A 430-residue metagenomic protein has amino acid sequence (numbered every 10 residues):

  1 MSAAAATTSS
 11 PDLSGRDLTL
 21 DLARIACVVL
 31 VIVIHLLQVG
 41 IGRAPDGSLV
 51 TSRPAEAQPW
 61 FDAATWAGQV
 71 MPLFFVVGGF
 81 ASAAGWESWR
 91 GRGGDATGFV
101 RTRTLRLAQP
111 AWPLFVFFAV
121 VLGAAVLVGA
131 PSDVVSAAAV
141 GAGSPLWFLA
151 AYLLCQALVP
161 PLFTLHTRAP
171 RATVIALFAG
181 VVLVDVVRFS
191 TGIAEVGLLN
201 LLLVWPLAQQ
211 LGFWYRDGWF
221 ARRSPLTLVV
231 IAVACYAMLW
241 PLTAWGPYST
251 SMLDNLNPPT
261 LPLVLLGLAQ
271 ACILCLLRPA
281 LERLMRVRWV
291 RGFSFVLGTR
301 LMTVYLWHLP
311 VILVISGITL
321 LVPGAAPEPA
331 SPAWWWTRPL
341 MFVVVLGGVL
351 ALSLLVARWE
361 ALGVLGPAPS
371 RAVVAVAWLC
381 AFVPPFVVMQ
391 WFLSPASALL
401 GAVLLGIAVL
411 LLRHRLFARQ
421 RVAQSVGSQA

Functional and structural regions predicted by a protein language model:
S2-A430: Alpha-helical transmembrane segments and their immediate juxtamembrane cytosolic regions
